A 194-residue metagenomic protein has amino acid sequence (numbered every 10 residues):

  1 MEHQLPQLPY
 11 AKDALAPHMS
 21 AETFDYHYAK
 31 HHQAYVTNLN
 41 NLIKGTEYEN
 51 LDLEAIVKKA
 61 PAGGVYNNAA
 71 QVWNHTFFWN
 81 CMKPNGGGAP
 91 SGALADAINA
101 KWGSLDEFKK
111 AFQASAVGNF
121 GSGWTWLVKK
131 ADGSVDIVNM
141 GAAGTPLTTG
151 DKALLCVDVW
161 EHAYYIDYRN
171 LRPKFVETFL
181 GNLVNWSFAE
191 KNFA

Functional and structural regions predicted by a protein language model:
M1-A194: Feature for soluble, non-membrane regions of globular proteins
